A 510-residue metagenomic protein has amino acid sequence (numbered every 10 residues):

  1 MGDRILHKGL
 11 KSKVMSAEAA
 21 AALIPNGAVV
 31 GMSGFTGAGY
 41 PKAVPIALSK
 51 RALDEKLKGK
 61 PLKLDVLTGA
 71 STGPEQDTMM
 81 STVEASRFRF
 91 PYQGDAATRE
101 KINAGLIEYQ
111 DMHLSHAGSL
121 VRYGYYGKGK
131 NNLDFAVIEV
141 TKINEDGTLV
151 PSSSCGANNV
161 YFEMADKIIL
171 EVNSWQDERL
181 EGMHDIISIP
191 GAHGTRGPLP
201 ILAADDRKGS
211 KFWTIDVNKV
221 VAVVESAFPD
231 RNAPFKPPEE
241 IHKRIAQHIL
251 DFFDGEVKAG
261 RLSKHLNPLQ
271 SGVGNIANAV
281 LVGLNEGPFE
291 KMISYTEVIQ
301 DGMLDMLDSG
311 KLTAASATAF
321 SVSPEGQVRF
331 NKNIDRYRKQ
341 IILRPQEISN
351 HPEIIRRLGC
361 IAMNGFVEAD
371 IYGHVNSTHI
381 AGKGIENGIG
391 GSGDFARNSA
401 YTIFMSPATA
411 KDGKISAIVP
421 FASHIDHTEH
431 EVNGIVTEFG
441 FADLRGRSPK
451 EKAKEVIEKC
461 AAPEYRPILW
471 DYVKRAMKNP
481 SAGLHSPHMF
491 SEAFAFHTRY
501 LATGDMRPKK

Functional and structural regions predicted by a protein language model:
M1-K510: Conserved alpha/beta enzyme-core scaffold
